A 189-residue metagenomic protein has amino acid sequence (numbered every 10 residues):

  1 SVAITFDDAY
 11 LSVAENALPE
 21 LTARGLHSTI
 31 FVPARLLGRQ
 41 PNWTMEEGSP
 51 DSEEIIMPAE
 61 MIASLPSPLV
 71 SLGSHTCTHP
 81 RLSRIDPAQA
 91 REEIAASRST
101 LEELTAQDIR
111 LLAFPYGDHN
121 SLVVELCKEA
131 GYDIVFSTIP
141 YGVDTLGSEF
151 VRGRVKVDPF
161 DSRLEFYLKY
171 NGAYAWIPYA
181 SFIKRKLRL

Functional and structural regions predicted by a protein language model:
S1-T5, L11-N16, R84-L189: C-terminal active-site subregion of NodB/CE4 polysaccharide deacetylases
S1-V2, L11, T22-N120, E149-R152: Metal-dependent polysaccharide deacetylase catalytic core of the NodB/CE4 family, i.e., the active-site-bearing domain
